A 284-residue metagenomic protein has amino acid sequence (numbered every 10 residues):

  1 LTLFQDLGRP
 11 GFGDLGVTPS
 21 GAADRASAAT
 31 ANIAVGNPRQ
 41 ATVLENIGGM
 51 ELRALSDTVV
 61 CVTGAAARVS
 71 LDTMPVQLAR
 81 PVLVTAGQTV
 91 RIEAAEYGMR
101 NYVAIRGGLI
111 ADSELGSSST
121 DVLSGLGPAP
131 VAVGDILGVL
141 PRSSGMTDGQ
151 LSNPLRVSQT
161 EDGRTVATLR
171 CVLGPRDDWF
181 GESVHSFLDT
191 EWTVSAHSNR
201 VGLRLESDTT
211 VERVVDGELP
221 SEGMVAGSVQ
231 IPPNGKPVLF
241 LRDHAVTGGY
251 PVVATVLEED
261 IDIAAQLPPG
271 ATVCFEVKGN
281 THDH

Functional and structural regions predicted by a protein language model:
L1-H284: Conserved "landmark" site that anchors the functional core of diverse proteins
